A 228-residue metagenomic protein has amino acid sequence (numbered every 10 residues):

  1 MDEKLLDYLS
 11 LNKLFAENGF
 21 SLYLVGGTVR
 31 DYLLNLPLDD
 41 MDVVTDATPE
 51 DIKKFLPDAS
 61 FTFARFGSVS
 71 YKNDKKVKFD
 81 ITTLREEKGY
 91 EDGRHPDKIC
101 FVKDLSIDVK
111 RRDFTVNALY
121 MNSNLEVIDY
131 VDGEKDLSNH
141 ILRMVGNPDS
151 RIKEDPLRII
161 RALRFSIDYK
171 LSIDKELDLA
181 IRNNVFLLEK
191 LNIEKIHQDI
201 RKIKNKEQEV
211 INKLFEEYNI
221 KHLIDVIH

Functional and structural regions predicted by a protein language model:
M1-H228: Catalytic cores of the polymerase beta-like nucleotidyltransferase superfamily and closely associated nucleotide
